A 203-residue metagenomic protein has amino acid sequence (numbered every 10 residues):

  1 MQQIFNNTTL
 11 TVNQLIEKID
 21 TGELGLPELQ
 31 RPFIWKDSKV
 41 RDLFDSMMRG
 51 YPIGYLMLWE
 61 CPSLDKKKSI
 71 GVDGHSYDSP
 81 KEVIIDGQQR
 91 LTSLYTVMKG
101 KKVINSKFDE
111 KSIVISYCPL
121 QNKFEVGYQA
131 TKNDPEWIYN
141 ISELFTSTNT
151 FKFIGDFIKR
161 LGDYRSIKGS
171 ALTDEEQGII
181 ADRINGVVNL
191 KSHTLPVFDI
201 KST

Functional and structural regions predicted by a protein language model:
Q2-D37, R41-T203: Basic- and aromatic-enriched surface patches that contact anionic nucleotides/nucleic acids
